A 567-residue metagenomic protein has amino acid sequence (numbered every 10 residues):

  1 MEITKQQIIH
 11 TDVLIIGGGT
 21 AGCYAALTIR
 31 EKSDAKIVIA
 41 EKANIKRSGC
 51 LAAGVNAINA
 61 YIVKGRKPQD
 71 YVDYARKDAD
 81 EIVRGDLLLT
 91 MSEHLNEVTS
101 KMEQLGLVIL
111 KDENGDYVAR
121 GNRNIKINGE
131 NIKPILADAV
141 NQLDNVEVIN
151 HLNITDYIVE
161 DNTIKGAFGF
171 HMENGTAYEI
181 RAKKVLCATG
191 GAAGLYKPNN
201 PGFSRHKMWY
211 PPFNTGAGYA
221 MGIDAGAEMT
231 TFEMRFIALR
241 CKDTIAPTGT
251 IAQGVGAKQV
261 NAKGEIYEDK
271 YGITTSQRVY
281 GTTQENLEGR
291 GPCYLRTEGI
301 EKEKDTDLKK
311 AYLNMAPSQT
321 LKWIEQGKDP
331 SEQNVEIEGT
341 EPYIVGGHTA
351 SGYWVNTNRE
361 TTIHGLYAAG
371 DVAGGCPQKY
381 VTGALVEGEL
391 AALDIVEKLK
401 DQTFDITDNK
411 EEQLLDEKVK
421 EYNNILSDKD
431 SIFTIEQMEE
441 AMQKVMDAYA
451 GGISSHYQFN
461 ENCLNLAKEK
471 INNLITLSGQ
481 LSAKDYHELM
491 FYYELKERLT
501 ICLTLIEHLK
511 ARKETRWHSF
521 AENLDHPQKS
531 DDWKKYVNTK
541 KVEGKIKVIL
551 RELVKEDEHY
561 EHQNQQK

Functional and structural regions predicted by a protein language model:
I8-T11, N174-K184, T362: Core beta-strand elements of the Rossmann-like FAD/NAD(P) dinucleotide-binding domain in flavoenzyme oxidoreductases
V13-I39: N-terminal Rossmann-like FAD-binding beta1-loop-alpha1 element of flavoenzymes
E31-A53: Glycine-rich FAD pyrophosphate-binding loop
N59-M91: Glycine-rich active-site loop/strand segments that organize a redox cofactor
Q104-T155, T231-Y380, L385, A448-K567: Mobile, glycine/GP-rich and aromatic-enriched active-site lid/loop segments adjacent to catalytic centers
G129-D156, E160-E179, Y219, A225: Helical element adjacent to the flavin cofactor pocket in flavoenzyme catalytic cores
C187-A246, V381-D394: Glycine-rich loop(s) and the adjacent beta-strand/alpha-helix scaffold that form part
K400-K484: Long, amphipathic alpha-helical stalk/connector segments used for oligomerization, subunit docking, or mechanical
